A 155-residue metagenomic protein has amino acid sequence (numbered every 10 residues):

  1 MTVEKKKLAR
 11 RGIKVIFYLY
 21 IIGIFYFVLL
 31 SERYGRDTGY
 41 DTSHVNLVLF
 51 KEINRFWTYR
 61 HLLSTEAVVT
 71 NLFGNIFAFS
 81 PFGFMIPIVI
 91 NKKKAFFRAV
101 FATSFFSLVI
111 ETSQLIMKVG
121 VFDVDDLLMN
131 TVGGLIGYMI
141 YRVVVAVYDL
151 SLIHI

Functional and structural regions predicted by a protein language model:
M1-V119, V124, Y138, R142-I153: Bulky hydrophobic segments
